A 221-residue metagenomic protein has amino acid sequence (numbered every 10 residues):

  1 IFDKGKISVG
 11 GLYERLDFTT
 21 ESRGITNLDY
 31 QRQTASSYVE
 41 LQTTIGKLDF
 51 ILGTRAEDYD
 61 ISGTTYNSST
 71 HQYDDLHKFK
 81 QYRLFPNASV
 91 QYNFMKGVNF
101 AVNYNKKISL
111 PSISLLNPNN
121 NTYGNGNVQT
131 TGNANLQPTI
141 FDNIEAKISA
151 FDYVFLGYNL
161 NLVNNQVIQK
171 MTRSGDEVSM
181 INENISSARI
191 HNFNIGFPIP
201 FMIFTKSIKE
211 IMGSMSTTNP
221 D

Functional and structural regions predicted by a protein language model:
I1, G11-L12, R55, Q81-L84 (+2 more regions): Outer-membrane beta-barrel channel domains
I1-Y66, N93, L156, R189-N219: Face-selective signature of the C-terminal outer-membrane beta-barrel domain
T19-T26, S62-Q72, H77-K80, I113-N121 (+4 more regions): Outer-membrane beta-barrel translocator domains and adjoining extracellular loop/strand segments of Gram-negative
D29, L84-F85: Short coil-to-beta transitions that initiate beta-strands within beta-rich domains
D29-Y30, K78-F79, I108-Y158, L162 (+1 more regions): Outer-membrane beta-barrel signature, preferentially recognizing the C-terminal barrel domain of Gram-negative
A35, F85-P86, F141-D142: Short alpha-helical segments and helix-capping/turn motifs at coil-helix boundaries
N93, G97-N103, L156-G157: Acidic/polar loop patches that form or flank catalytic/metal-binding clefts of enzymes that bind anionic ligands
